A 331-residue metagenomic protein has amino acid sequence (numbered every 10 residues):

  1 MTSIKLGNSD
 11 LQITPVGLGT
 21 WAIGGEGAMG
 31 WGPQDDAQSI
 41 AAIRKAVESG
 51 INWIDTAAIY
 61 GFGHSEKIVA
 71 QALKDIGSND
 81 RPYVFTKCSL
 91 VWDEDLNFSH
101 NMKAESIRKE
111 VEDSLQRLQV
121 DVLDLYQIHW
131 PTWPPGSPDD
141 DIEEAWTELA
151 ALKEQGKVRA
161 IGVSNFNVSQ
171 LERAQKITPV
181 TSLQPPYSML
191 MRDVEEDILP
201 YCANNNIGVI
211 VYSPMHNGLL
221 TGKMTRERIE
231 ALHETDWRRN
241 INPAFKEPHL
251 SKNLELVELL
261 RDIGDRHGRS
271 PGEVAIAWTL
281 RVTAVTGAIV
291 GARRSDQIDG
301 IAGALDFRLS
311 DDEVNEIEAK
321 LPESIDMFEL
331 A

Functional and structural regions predicted by a protein language model:
M1-Y83: N-terminal binding-site loop/beta-alpha segment at the start of enzyme catalytic domains that lines or forms
S3, P131-S324, L330: Beta/alpha (TIM)-barrel catalytic core signal, keyed to glycine-rich beta->alpha loops juxtaposed to Asp/Glu that bind
T14-P15, N79-P82, T86, D121-L125 (+3 more regions): Short acidic capping loops at alpha-helix termini that bridge into adjacent secondary structure
G24-D36, E94-R108, G136-P138: Active-site mouth loops of central-metabolism enzymes
G32-A46, M102-L118, N167-E172: Short, acidic/polar
K45, S49, R117-L118, G156 (+1 more regions): Structural motif
I76-M102, H129: Structural motif corresponding to the early beta-alpha repeats
Q116-P135: Active-site groove signature of glycoside hydrolases
